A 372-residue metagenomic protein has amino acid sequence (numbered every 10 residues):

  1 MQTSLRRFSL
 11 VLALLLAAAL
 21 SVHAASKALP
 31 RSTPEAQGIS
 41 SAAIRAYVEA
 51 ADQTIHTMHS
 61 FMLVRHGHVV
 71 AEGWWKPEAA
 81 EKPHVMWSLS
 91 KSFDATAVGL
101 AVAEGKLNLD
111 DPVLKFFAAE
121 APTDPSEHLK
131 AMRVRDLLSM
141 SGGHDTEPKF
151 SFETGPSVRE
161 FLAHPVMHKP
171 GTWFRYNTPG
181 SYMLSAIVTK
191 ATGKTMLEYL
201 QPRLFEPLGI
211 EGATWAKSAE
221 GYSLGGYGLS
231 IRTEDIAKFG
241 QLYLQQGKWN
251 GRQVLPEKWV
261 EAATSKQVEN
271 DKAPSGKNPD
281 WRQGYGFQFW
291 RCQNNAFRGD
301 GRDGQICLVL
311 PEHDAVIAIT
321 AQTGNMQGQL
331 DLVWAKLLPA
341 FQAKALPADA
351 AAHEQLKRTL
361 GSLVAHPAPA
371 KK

Functional and structural regions predicted by a protein language model:
S9-A19: Bacterial N-terminal signal peptides
R45, G67, H84-D110, L137 (+2 more regions): Active-site SXXK
E49-E78, L308, D314-I317: A short, well-structured edge-of-sheet supersecondary motif
T54-F61, W75-A119, S126-M132, K169-Y176: Short active-site loop at a secondary-structure junction that contains or immediately precedes the catalytic residue(s)
V85, E104-G142, A163, K194-Y227 (+1 more regions): Active-site helix/loop module of the DD-peptidase/beta-lactamase fold, centered on the serine-lysine SxxK catalytic
G180-I187, Y227-K248, Q305-Q322: Active-site-proximal alpha-helical segments within enzyme catalytic domains
I210-G212, E261-I317: Active-site Gly/Thr loop motif
Q327-K372: Short, gly/Ser/Thr-rich active-site loops of penicillin-recognizing serine hydrolases
